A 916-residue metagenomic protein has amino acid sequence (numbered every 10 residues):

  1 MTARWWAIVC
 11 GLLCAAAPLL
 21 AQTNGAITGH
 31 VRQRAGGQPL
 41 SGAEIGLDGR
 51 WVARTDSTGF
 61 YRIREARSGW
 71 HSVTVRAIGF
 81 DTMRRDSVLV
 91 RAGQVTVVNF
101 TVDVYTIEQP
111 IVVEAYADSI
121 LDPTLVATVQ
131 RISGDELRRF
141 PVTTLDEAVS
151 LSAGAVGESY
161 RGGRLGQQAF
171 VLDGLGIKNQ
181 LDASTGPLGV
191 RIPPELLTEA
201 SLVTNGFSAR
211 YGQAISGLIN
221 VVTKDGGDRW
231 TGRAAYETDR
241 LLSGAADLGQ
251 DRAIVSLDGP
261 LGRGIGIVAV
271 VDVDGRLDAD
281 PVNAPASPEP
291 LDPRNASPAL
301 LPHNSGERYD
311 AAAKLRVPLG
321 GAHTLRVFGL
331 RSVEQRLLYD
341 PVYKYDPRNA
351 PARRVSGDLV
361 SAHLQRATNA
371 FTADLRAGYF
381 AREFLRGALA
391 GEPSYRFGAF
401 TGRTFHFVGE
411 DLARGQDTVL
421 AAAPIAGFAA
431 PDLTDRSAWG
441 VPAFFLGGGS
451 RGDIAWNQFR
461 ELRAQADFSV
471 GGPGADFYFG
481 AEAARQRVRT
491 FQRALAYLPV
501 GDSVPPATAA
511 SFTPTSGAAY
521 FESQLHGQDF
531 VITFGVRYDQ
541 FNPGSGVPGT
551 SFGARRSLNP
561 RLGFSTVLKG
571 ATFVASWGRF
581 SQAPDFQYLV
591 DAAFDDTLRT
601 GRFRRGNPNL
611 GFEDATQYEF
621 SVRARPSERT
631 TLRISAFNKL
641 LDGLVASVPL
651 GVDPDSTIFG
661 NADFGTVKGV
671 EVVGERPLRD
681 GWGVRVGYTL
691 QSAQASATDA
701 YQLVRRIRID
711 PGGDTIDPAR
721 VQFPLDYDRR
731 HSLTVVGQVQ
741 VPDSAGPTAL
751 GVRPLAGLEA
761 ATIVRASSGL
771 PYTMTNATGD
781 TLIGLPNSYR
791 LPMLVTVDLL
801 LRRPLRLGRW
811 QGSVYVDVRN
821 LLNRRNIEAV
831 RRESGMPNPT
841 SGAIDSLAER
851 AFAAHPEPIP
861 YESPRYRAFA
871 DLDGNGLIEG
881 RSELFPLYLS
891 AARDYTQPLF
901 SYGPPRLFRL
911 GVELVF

Functional and structural regions predicted by a protein language model:
L19-I120, K178: Periplasm-facing N-terminal accessory domains of Gram-negative outer-membrane beta-barrel systems
D81, D86-V98, Q109-A209, Q213-L218 (+5 more regions): Periplasmic N-terminal accessory/gating domains of Gram-negative outer-membrane beta-barrel systems
E108, F459-E461, S469-Y478, E482-A484 (+2 more regions): Structural signature of Gram-negative outer-membrane beta-barrels, strongest in the C-terminal barrel of TonB-dependent
A235, H526-D529, A636-L640, I658-L770: Gram-negative outer-membrane beta-barrel transporters
D247-Q335, A352-D374, P560: Transmembrane beta-barrel wall of Gram-negative outer-membrane proteins
R316-S332, V355-G546, R633: Face-selective signature of the C-terminal outer-membrane beta-barrel domain
D374-G378, F573-G578, Y588, N609-N661 (+4 more regions): Membrane-embedded beta-barrel scaffold of Gram-negative outer-membrane proteins
R753-D780, L794, P804-F916: C-terminal beta-signal and adjacent terminal beta-strands/loops of Gram-negative outer-membrane beta-barrel proteins
